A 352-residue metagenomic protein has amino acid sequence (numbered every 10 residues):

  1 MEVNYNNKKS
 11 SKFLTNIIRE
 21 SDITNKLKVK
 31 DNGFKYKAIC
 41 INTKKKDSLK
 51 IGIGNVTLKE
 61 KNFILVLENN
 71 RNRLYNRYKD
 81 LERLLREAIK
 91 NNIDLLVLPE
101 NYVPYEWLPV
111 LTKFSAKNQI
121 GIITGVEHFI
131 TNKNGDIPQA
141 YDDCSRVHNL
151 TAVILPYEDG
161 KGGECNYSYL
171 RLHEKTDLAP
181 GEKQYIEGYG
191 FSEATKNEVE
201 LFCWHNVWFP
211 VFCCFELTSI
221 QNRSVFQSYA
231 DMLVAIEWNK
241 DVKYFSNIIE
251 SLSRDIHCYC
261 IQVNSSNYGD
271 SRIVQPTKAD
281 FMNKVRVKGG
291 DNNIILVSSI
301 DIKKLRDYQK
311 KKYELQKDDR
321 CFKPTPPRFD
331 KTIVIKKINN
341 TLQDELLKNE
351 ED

Functional and structural regions predicted by a protein language model:
M1-L95, Y102-V103: N-terminal, active-site-proximal structural segment of metallo-dependent hydrolase catalytic domains
K12-D22, L201-F215, K312-D352: Cysteine/selenocysteine-centered motifs that mediate thiol-based redox chemistry or coordinate metal-sulfur cofactors
F13-K44, P138-S228, N247-I248: Active-site catalytic loop in hydrolytic enzyme cores
S48-N70, L172-E174, V207-E216, V234-I236: Active-site-proximal beta-strand elements of phosphoester/diester hydrolases
N72-N76, L98-Y102, I186-F191, F209-E216 (+1 more regions): Short, flexible loop segments at the rims of nucleotide/cofactor-binding pockets, characterized by
R73-R171, N239-D241, R254-I256: Cys-nucleophile CN-hydrolase/nitrilase-fold catalytic domain and related Cys-dependent amidase chemistry that acts on
K90-L96, C203-V207, S228-L233: Short, surface-exposed connector motifs at secondary-structure boundaries
E106-E127, G135, C144, W208 (+1 more regions): CN hydrolase (nitrilase-like) catalytic-core segments centered on the catalytic cysteine and neighboring Lys/Glu
